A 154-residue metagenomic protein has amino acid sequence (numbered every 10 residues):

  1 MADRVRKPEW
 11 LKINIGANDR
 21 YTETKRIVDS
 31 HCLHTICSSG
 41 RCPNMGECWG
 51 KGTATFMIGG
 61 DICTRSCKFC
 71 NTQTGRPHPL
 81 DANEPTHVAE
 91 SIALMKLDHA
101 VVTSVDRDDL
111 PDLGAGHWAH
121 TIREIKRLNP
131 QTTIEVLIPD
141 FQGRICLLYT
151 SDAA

Functional and structural regions predicted by a protein language model:
M1-S66: Flexible, acidic/Gly-rich N-terminal and inter-domain linker regions that tether and position cofactor-handling modules
G46-F56, N71-N83: Iron-sulfur (Fe-S) cluster-binding segments and ferredoxin-like electron-carrier domains, especially [2Fe-2S]
T74-I92, R107-L148: Canonical radical SAM enzyme core domain
D98: Short acidic/polar active-site loop segments enriched in Thr and Asp
S104: Short secondary-structure boundary segments
Y149-A154: Conserved small/polar residues in nucleotide/adenosyl-binding loops
